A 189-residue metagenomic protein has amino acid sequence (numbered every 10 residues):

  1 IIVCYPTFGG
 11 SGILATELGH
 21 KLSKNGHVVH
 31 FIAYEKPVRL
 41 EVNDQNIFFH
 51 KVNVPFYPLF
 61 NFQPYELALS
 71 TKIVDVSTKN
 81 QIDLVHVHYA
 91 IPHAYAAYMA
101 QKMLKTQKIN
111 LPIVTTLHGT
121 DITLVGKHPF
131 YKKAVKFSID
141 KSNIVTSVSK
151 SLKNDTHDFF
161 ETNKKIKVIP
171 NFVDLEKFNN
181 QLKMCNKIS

Functional and structural regions predicted by a protein language model:
I1-V38, Q45-H50, N80, I144: N-terminal subdomain of nucleotide-sugar transferases
E35, S151, F172: Carbohydrate-associated surface elements
N46-V74: A short, charged, and often flexible helix/loop element on the N-terminal side of the glycosyltransferase catalytic
A68, K105-V114, T120-S138, N154 (+1 more regions): Nucleotide-sugar donor phosphate/pyrophosphate-binding loop at the beta->alpha transition of glycosyltransferases
V76-D83: Glycine-rich phosphate-binding loop signature in dinucleotide/nucleotide-binding domains
L84-I109: An aromatic- and histidine-rich active-site surface loop
V125-G126, H157, F172-I188: Acidic anion/phosphate-binding donor-loop and adjacent secondary structure in glycosyltransferase catalytic cores
D140-S149: A short beta-strand/loop micro-motif in the catalytic core of glycosyltransferases that engages the nucleotide-sugar
